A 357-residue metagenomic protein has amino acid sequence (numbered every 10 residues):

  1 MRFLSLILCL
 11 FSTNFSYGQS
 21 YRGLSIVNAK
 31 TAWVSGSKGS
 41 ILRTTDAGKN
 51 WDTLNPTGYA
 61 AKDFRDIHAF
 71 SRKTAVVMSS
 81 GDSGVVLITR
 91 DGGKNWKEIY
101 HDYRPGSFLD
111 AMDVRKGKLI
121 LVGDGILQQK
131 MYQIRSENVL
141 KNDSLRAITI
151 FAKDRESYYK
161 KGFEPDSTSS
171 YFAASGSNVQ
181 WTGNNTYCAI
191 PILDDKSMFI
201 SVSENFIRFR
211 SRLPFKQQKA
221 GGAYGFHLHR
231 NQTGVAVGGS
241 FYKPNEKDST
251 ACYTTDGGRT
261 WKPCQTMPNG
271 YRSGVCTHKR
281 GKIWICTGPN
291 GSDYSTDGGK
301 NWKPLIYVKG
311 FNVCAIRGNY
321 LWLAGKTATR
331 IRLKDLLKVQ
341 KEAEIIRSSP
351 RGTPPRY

Functional and structural regions predicted by a protein language model:
G18-G39: Beta-strand-rich domains and repeat architectures in extracellular enzymes and scaffolds, especially beta-propellers
T31-W33, K73-V77, K118-L121, N185-C188 (+3 more regions): Entry beta-strands of beta-propeller and related beta-repeat scaffolds
T44-T45, T89-R90, I134-N138, S201-S203 (+3 more regions): Conserved Ser/Thr-centered positions that define the repeating blades of beta-propeller domains
G58, I148-S170, S211-Q217: Surface-exposed loop and turn segments in beta-propeller and other repeat-based domains that flank or scaffold
D82-S83, I126-Q129, L193-K196, F241-P244 (+1 more regions): Short glycine/acidic-enriched loop and turn motifs that connect beta-strands
P268-S273, K303-A315: Conserved blade-ending motifs and adjacent loop-strand segments that build the rim/top face of beta-propeller domains
A315-R347, G352: Blade-level signature of beta-propeller repeat domains, shared across WD40, Kelch, NHL, RCC1 and BNR/Asp-box propellers
